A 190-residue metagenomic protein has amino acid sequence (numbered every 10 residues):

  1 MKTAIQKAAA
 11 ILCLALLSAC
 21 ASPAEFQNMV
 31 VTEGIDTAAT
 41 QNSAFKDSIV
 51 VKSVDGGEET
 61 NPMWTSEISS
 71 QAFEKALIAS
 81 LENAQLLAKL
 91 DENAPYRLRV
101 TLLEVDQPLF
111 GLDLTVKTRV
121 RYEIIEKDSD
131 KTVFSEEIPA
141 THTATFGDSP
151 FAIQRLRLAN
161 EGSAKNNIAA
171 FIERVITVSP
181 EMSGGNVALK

Functional and structural regions predicted by a protein language model:
M1-C20: Sec-dependent bacterial lipoprotein signal peptides
A9-L12, Q41-S43, L90-E92, D130: A generic structural signal for short, solvent-exposed coil/turn residues that cap or connect secondary-structure
C20-K75, I176-K190: A structural "domain/chain start" motif
A21-V30, A84-S135, P139-L158: Surface-exposed short loop/turn segments
T65, S69, F73, L114-V116 (+1 more regions): Extracytoplasmic/periplasmic, Sec-exported soluble proteins
S70, E74, I78-L81, K165-I168 (+1 more regions): Extracytoplasmic/secreted envelope proteins and their assembly/folding machinery, especially bacterial periplasmic
F151-K190: Compositionally biased, intrinsically disordered linkers/stalks adjacent to structured regions
